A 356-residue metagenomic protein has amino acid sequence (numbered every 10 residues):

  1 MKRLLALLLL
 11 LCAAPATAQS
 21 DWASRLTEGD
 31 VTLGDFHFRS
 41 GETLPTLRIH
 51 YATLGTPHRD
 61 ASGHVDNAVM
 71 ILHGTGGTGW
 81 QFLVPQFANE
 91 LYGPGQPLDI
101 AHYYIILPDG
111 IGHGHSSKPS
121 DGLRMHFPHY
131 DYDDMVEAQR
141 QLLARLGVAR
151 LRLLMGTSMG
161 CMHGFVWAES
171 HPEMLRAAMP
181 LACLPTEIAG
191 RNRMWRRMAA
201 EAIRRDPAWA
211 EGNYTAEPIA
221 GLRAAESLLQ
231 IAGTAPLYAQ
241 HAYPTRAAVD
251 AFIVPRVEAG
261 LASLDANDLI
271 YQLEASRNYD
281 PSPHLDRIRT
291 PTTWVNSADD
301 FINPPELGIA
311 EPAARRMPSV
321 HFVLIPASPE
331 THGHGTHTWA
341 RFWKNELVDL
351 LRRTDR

Functional and structural regions predicted by a protein language model:
A18-V69, G79-Q81: Catalytic-loop region of hydrolases
A52-D121: N-terminal cap/lid subdomain of alpha/beta-hydrolase-fold enzymes
D133-L153, S170: Conserved acidic catalytic loop of the alpha/beta-hydrolase fold
R150-G190: Conserved hydrolase catalytic core segment
M174-A259: Alpha/beta-hydrolase-fold enzymes
I288, W294-N296: Short beta-strand/loop motif that positions the catalytic acidic residue of the alpha/beta-hydrolase fold
F301-G308: Conserved alpha/beta-hydrolase "acid-adjacent" motif
S319-R356: Catalytic active-site module of serine/aspartate enzymes centered on a nucleophile-bearing elbow/loop
